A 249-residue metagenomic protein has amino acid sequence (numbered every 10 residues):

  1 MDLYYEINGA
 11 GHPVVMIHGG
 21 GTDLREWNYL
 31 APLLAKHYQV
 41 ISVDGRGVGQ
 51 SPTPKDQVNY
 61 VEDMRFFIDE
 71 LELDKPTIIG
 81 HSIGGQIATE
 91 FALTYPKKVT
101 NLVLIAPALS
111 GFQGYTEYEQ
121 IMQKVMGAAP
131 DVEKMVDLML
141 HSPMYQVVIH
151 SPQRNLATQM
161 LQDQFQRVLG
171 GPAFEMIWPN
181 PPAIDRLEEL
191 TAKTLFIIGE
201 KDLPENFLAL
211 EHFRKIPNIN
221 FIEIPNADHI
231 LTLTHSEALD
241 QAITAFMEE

Functional and structural regions predicted by a protein language model:
Y4-Q50: Conserved HGGG/HGGXW glycine-rich cap/lid loop of the alpha/beta-hydrolase fold
I41-I79, Q241: Active-site loop/oxyanion-hole signature of alpha/beta-hydrolase fold enzymes
G80, G84, A88: Gly/Ala-rich beta-loop-alpha elbow adjacent to hydrolase catalytic centers
L93-T94, T100-P130: Flexible "cap/lid" loop of the alpha/beta hydrolase fold
Q113-Y115, V132-E188: Conserved alpha/beta-hydrolase catalytic His-Asp/Glu region
L190, F196-I198: Short beta-strand/loop motif that positions the catalytic acidic residue of the alpha/beta-hydrolase fold
L203-A209: Conserved alpha/beta-hydrolase "acid-adjacent" motif
A227-S236, D240: Catalytic histidine-centered segment of alpha/beta-hydrolase-like enzymes
